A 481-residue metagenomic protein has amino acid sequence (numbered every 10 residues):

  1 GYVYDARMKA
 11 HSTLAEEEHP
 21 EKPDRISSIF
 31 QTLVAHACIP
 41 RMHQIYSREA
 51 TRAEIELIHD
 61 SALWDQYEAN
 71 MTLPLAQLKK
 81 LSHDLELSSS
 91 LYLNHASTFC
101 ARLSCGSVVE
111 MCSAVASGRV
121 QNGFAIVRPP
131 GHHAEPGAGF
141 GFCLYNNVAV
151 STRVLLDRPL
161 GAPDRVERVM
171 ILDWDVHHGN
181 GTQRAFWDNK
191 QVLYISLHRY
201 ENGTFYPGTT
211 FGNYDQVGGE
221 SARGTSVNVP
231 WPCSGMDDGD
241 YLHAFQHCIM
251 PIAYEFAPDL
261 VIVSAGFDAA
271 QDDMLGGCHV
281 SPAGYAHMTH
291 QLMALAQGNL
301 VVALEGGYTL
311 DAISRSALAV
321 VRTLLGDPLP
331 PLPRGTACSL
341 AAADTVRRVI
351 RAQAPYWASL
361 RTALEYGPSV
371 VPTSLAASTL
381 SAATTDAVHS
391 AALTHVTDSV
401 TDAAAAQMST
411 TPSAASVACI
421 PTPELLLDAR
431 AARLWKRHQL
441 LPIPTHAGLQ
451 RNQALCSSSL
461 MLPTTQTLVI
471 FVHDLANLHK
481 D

Functional and structural regions predicted by a protein language model:
G1-Y2, K9, Q66-H479: A general "terminal functional-core" signal
Y2-S12, E16, E21: Fold-level signature of zinc-dependent metallopeptidase catalytic domains
D5, I45-S47, A303: Conserved beta-strand termini and adjacent loop/short-helix elements that scaffold enzyme active sites in alpha/beta
E18-A35: Short catalytic helix/loop segments, enriched in acidic residues and glycine and frequently bearing histidine
H36, I58, N189: Acidic-histidine catalytic/liganding microenvironments
P40: Globin-like tetrapyrrole-binding proteins
H43-R48, R199: A short beta-strand-loop structural module common to alpha/beta enzyme folds
R48-L73: Charged, often glycine-rich, active-site loop that binds/positions anionic groups
